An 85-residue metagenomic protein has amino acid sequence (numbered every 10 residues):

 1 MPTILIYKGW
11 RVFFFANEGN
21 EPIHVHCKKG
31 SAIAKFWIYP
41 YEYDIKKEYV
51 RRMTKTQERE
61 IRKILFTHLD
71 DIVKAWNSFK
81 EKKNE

Functional and structural regions predicted by a protein language model:
M1-V12: Negatively charged, low-complexity tracts enriched in Asp/Glu with abundant Ser/Thr
P2-I4, Y49-I64: Short cationic/low-complexity microdomains
F15, H26, F66-L69: Alpha-helical interaction segments
N17-M53: A short, structured beta-strand/loop element
T56-E85: C-terminal structural segments of small proteins and small subunits
